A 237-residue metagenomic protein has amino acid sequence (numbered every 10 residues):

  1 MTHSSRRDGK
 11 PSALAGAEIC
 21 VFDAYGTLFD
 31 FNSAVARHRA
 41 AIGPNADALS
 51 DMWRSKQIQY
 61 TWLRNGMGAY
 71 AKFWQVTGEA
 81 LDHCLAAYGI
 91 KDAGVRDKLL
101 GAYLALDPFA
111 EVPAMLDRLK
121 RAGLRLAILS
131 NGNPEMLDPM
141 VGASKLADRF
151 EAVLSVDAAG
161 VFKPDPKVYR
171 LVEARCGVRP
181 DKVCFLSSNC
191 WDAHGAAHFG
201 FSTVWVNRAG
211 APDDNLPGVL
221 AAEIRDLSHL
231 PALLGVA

Functional and structural regions predicted by a protein language model:
T2-A17, D117, L124, L129 (+1 more regions): Asp-based, Mg2+/Mn2+-dependent phosphohydrolase catalytic module
G9-I58: Active-site neighborhood of HAD-like aspartate-dependent phosphohydrolases
V35-A36, S50, R54, W74 (+2 more regions): An amphipathic alpha-helix signature
A41, D47, T61-D97: A metal-dependent, Asp-based hydrolase signature
I42-A46, A87-G94, R121, K145-R149 (+1 more regions): Short helix-capping segments at alpha-helix termini
P44, A48, G68-K72, G94 (+5 more regions): Residues at secondary-structure transition points
W74-Q75, D92-I128, E135-D138, P166: Short, acidic loop-to-helix structural element flanking the phosphoryl-transfer center in phosphate-processing enzymes
